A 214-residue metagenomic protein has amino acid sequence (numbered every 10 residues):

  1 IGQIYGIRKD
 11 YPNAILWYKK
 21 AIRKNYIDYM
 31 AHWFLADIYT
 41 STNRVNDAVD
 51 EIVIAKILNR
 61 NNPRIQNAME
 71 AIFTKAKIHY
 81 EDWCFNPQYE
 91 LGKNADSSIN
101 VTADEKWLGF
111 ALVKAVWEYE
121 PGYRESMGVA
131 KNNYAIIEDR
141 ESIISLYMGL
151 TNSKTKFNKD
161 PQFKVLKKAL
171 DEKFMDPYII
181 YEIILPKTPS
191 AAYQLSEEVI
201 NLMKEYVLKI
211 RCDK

Functional and structural regions predicted by a protein language model:
Y29-M30, P63: Helix-start (N-cap) detector for alpha-helical repeat units in TPR-like alpha-solenoids, especially tetratricopeptide
I72-S98: Alpha-helical linker/edge segments of TPR/alpha-solenoid repeat scaffolds and analogous pre-/post-domain helices
